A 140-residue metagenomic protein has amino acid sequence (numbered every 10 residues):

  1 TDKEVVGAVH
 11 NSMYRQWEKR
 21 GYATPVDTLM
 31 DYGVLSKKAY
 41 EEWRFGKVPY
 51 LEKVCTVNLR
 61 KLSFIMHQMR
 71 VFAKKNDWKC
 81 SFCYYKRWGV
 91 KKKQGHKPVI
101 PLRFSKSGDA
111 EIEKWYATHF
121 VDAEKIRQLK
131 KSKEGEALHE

Functional and structural regions predicted by a protein language model:
D2-V26, L35-S36, W43-V54: Positively charged, polyanion-binding regions of nucleic-acid-associated proteins
V5-V6, N11-Q16, Y32, G95 (+1 more regions): Bimodal feature
R20-L29, C80-Y85: Short, charged amphipathic recognition helices of the HTH superfamily and cognate SANT/SANTA-like modules
D31-K74, W78, W115: Short beta-edge/loop segments at beta->alpha junctions of small alpha/beta modules that act as binding/recognition
K61-E140: Phospho-regulated, low-complexity intrinsically disordered regions of nuclear gene-regulatory and chromatin-associated
